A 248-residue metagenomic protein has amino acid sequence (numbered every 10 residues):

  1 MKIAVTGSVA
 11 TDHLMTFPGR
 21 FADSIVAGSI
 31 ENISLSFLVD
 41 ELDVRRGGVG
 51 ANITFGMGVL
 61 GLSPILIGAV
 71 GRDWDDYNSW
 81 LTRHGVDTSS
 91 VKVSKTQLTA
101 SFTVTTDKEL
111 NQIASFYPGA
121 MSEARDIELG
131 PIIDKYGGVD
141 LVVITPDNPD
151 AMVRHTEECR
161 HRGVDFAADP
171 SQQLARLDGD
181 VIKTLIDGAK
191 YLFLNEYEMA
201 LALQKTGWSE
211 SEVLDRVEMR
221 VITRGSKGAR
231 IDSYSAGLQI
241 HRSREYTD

Functional and structural regions predicted by a protein language model:
M1-I65, D76, T247: Glycine-rich phosphate/adenosyl-contacting loop at the front of the ribokinase-like
I3, G207-D248: Conserved phosphate-binding/catalytic region of the ribokinase-like
I3, S63-P64, T88, F166 (+1 more regions): Hydrophobic anchor at the start of a short beta-strand that flanks the dinucleotide cofactor-binding loop
S8, G68-R72, V93, T106-K108 (+2 more regions): Cofactor-binding loop segments of dinucleotide-utilizing enzymes, especially the Rossmann-like FAD- and NAD(P)+-binding
S63-S90: A glycine-rich beta-to-alpha transition motif near the start of alpha/beta enzyme domains, typified by
S89-S94, F102-P146: Conserved phosphate-binding/catalytic loop of the ribokinase/pfkB sugar-kinase fold
Y136-G137, I186, L214: A short, aliphatic-rich alpha-helical micro-motif
L141-E210, K227-A229, Y234: Conserved beta-alpha-beta core of the PfkB/ribokinase-like small-molecule kinase fold
